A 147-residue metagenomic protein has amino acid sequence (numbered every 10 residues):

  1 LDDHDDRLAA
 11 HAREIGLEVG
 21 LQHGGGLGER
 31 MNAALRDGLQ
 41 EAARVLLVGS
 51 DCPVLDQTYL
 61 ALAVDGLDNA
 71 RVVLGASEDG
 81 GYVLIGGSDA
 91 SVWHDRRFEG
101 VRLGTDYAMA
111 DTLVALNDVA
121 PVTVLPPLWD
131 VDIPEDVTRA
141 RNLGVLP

Functional and structural regions predicted by a protein language model:
D2-D6: A conserved acidic beta->alpha catalytic loop
H11-R44, T105: Short phosphate-binding loop-to-helix
E41-R44, A70-R71, A120: Short coil/turn segments at beta-strand junctions that form active-site/ligand-binding loops
V48-S50: Active-site acidic Asp-centered loop
P53-Y82: Conserved donor-nucleotide/metal-binding helix-loop-beta segment in metal-dependent transferases, i.e., the alpha-helix
E78-D95: Conserved catalytic core of nucleotide-sugar-dependent glycosyltransferases
S91-L113: Short, glycine-/small-residue-rich phosphate/pyrophosphate-handling segment
Y107-P147: Conserved alpha/beta core of the MobA/IspD/sugar-nucleotide pyrophosphorylase nucleotidyltransferase superfamily
